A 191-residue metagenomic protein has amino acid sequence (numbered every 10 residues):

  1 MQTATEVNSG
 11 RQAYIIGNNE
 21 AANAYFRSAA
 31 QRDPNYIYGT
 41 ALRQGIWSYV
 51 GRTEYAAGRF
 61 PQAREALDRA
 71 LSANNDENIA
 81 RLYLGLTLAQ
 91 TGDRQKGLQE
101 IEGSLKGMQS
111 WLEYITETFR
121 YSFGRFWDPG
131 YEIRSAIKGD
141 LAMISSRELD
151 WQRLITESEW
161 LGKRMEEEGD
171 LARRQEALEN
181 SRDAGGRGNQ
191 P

Functional and structural regions predicted by a protein language model:
A30, N78, L86-E113, K138-S146: TPR/TPR-like (Sel1-like) alpha-helical repeat modules
W111-P191: Terminal, low-structured helical/coil segments at or just beyond the last alpha-helical repeat
